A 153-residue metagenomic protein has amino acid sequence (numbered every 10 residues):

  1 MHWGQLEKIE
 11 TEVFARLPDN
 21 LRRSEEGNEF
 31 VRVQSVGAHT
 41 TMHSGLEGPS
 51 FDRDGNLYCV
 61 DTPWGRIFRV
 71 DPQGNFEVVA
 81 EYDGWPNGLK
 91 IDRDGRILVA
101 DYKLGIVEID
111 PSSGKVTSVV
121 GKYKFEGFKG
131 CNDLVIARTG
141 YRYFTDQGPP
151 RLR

Functional and structural regions predicted by a protein language model:
M1-R153: Sequence-structural signature of mature extracellular/luminal beta-sheet repeat domains, prominently beta-propellers
